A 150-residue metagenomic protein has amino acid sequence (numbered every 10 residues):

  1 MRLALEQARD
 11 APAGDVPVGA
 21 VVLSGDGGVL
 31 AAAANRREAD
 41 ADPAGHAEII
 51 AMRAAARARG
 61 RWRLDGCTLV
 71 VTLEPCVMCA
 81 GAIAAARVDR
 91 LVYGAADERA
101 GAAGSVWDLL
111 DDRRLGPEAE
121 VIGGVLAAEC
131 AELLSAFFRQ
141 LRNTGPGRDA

Functional and structural regions predicted by a protein language model:
M1-A11, M78-A150: Zinc-dependent deaminase
A13-P17: Short, flexible loop/turn motifs enriched in small residues
V18-G27: Short beta-strand scaffold segments in enzyme catalytic cores
A39-I50, A54: A short, polar/charged loop-to-alpha-helix boundary motif
A58: Conserved catalytic cysteine-centered active-site region of acyl-thioester-dependent Claisen-condensing enzymes
R61-L73: Immediate flanking context of iron-sulfur cluster ligation sites
